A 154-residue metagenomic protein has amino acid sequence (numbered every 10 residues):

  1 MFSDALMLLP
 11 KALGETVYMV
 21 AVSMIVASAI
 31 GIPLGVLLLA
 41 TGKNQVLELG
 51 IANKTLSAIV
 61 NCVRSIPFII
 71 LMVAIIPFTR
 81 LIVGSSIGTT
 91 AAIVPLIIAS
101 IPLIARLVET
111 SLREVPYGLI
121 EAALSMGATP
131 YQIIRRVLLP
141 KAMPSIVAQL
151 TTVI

Functional and structural regions predicted by a protein language model:
M1, G35-N44, T79-L81: Structural signal for alpha-helical transmembrane segments and their membrane-water exit/capping regions in multi-pass
M1-S23, L49-S57: Periplasmic/extracellular loop-to-transmembrane helix junction in inner-membrane transport proteins
L9-A40, L150, I154: Transmembrane alpha-helix signature in integral membrane proteins
K11, E15-M19, R64, F68-L103: Loop-to-helix entry region at the N-terminal start of transmembrane alpha-helices in multi-pass membrane transporters
V17, A21, P130-I154: Transmembrane alpha-helices
A29-V36, T90-V94, I98-I120, V147 (+1 more regions): Membrane-embedded alpha-helices of multi-pass transport/permease systems
L37-A74, L96, I101, R106-T110 (+1 more regions): Cytoplasmic-entry segments and transmembrane alpha-helices of multi-pass inner-membrane transporters
L112-A142: Short helix-to-coil transition segments within interhelical loops that connect adjacent transmembrane helices
